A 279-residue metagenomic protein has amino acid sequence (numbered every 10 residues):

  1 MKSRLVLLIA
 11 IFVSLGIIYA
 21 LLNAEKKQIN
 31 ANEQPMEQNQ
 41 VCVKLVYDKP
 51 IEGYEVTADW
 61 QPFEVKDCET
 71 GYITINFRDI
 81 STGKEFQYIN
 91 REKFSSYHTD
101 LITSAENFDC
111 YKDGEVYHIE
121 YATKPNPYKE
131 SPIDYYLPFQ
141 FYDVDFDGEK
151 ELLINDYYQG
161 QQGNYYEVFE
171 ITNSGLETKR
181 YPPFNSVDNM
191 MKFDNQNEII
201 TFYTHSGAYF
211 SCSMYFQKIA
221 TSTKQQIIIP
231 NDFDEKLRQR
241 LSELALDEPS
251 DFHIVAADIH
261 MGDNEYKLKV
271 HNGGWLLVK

Functional and structural regions predicted by a protein language model:
M1-R4: Positively charged n-region of N-terminal signal peptides that target proteins for export
L8-Y19: Hydrophobic membrane-insertion alpha-helices, especially the h-region of bacterial N-terminal signal peptides
I17, L22-E85, Y97, D194-K279: Acidic, small-residue rich beta-repeat scaffolds with periodic aromatic anchors
D48-E52, Y142-K150: Residues in Ca2+-coordinating acidic/glycine-rich loops
R78-S81, Q162-R180, C212-T221: Beta-propeller blade repeat segments, especially FG-GAP/WD-type strand-to-loop junctions in 6- to 7-bladed propeller
Q87-R91, T178-N185, Q225-D234: Beta-propeller fold detector
R91-E106, Y111-L137, P183-D194: Repeat-based blade/solenoid architectures
D145-D156, Q196-Y203: Acidic/hydrophobic-patterned starts of short beta strands in beta-sheet-rich repeat architectures
